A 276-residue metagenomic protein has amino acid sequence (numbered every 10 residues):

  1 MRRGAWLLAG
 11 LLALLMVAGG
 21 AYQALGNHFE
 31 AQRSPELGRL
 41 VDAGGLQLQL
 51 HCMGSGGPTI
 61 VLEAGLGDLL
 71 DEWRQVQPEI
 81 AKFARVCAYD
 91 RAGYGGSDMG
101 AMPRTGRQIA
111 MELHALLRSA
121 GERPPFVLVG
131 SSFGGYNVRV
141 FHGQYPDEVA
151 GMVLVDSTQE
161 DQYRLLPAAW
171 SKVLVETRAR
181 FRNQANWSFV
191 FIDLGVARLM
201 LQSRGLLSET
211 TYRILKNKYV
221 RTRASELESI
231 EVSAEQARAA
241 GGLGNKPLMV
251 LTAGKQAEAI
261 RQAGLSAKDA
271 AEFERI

Functional and structural regions predicted by a protein language model:
M1-P58, K82-A84, G121, L201 (+2 more regions): Alpha/beta-hydrolase fold catalytic core
G44-G96: Conserved HGGG/HGGXW glycine-rich cap/lid loop of the alpha/beta-hydrolase fold
H51-M53, A88-V129: Active-site loop/oxyanion-hole signature of alpha/beta-hydrolase fold enzymes
V61-G65, S131, D156: The conserved beta1-alpha1 loop
E72-R74, S97-P103, R164-L165: Conserved catalytic-core motifs of eukaryotic protein kinase domains, centered on the activation segment
I80, F141-Y145: Aromatic pocket-lining residues of Rossmann-like dinucleotide-binding sites
G106, Y145-I276: Flexible "cap/lid" subdomain of the alpha/beta-hydrolase fold that forms the substrate-access gate
G130-G134, V138: Gly/Ala-rich beta-loop-alpha elbow adjacent to hydrolase catalytic centers
